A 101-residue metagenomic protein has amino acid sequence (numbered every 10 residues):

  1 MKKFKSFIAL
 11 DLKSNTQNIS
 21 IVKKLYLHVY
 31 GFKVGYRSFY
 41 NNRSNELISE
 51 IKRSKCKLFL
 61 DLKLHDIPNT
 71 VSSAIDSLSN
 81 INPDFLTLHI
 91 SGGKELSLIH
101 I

Functional and structural regions predicted by a protein language model:
M1-E95: Conserved N-terminal beta1-alpha1 strand-loop-helix module at the mouth
I99-I101: Conserved small/polar residues in nucleotide/adenosyl-binding loops
